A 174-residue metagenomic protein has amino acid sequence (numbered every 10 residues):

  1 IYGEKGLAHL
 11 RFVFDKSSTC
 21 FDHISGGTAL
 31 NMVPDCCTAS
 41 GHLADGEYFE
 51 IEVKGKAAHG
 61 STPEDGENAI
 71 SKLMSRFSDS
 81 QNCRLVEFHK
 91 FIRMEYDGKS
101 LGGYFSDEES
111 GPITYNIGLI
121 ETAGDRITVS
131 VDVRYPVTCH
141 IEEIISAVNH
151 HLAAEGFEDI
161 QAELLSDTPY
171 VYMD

Functional and structural regions predicted by a protein language model:
I1-T138: Midchain, well-structured core segments that form catalytic/ion-binding scaffolds
T122, I127-D174: Substrate-recognition/cap regions that form aromatic- and gly/pro-loop-enriched pockets for small-molecule ligands
